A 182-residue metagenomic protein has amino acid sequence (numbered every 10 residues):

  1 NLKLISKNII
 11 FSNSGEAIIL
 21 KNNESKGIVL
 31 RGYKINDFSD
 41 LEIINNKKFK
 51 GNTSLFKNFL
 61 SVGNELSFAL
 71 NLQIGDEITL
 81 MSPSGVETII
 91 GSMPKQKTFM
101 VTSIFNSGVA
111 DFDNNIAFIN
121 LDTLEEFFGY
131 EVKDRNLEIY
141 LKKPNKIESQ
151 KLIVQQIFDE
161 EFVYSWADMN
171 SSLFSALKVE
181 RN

Functional and structural regions predicted by a protein language model:
N1, V62, Q150-V154: Generic structural signal for hydrophobic residues
L2-V132: A structural signal for hydrophobic secondary-structure junctions, strongest on transmembrane helix-loop-helix units
S92-N182: Mechanotransmission and gating elements of multispan inner-membrane complexes involved in transport and envelope
